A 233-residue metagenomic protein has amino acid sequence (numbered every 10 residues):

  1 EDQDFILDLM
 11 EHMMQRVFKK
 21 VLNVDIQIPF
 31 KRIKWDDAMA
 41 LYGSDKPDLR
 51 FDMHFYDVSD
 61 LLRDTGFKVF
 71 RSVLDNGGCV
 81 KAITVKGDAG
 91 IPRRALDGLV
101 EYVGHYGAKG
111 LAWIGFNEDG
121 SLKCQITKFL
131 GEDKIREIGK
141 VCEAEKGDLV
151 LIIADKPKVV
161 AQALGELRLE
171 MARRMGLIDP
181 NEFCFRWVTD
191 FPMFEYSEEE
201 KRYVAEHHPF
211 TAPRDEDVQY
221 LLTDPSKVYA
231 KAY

Functional and structural regions predicted by a protein language model:
E1-Y233: Class II aminoacyl-tRNA synthetase catalytic cores and aaRS-like
